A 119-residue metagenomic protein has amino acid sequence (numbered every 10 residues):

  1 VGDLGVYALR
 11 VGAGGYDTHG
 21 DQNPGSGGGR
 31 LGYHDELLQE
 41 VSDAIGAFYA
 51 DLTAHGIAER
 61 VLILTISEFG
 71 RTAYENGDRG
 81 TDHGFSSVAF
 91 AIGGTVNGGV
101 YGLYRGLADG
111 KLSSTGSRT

Functional and structural regions predicted by a protein language model:
V1-D51: Anion-binding catalytic surfaces of enzymes that hydrolyze or transfer phosphate/sulfate esters
V1-G5, G56-A58, T81-F85, T95: Extracellular/periplasmic catalytic domains that process cell-envelope and extracellular macromolecules
Y7-G12, L62-T65, V88-A91: Structural recognition of the beta-strand scaffold that forms the well-ordered cores of secreted hydrolase catalytic
G14, N97-A108, R118-T119: Domain-length cofactor-binding catalytic modules of enzymes
T18, E40, A54, R71 (+3 more regions): Generic structural "secondary-structure junction" signal
I45, Y49-G77: Metal-dependent active-site segment of extracytoplasmic phospho-/sulfohydrolases and closely related
T53-A58, G106-T119: Membrane-interface soluble catalytic domains
S67-Y101: Histidine-centered active-site microenvironments of extracellular/periplasmic hydrolases and transferases
